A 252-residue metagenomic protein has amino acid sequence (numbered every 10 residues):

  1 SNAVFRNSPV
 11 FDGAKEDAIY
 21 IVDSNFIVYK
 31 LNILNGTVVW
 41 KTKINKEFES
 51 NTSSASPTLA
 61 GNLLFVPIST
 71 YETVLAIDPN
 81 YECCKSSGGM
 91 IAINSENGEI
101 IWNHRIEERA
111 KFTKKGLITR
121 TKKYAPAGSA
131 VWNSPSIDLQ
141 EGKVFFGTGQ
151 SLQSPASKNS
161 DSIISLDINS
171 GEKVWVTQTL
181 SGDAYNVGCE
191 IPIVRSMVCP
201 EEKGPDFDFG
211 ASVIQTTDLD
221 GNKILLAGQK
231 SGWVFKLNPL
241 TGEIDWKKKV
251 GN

Functional and structural regions predicted by a protein language model:
S1, T37-K46, E99-Y124, E172-K203 (+1 more regions): Aromatic (tryptophan-biased) beta-strands that constitute blades/sheets of beta-rich domains
N2-V28, S50-M90, G116-S162, I193-Q229 (+1 more regions): Repeat-blade elements of multi-bladed beta-propeller folds
N32-G36, N94-N97, I168-S170, P239-T241: Short loop/turn segments that connect beta-strands within beta-propeller blades
N32-I33, A76-P79, N103-R105, T113-K115 (+4 more regions): Short, solvent-exposed loop/turn and secondary-structure capping segments
S87-I106, N159-V174: Carboxylate/His-rich catalytic cores and anion/metal-binding grooves
N159-S160, A227-K230, L237-V250: Composition- and surface-driven signal marking solvent-exposed, interaction-prone regions in large proteins
S165-V174, T216-G221, P239-D245: Secondary-structure transition/capping motifs at alpha-helix termini and the adjoining loop/turn into the next element
